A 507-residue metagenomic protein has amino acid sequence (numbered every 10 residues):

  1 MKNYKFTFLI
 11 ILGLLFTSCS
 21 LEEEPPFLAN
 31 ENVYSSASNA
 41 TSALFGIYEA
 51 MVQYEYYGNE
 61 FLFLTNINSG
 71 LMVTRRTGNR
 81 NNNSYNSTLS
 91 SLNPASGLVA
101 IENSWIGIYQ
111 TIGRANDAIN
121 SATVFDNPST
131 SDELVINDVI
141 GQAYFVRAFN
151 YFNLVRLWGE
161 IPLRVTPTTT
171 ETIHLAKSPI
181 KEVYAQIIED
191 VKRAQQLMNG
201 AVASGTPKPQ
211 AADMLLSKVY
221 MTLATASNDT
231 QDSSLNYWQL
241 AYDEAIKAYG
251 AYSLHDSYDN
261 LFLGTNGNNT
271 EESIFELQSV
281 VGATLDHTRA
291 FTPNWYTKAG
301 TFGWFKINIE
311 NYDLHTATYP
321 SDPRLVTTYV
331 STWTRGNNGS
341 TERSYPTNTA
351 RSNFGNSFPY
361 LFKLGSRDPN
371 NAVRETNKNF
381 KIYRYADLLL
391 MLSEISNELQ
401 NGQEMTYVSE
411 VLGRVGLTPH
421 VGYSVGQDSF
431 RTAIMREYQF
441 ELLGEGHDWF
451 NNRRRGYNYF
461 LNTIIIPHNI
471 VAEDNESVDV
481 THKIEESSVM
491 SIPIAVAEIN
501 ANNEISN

Functional and structural regions predicted by a protein language model:
M1-T17: Sec-dependent bacterial lipoprotein signal peptides
G13-S38, I187, S217, S393 (+3 more regions): Bacterial Sec-dependent N-terminal signal peptides
C19-L21, L98, I108-T111, Q186 (+5 more regions): Long, intrinsically disordered, low-complexity segments
C19-N66, N93, G97, F262 (+2 more regions): Membrane-proximal, proline-rich intrinsically disordered regions
N30-Y34, S38, G58-N79, R164-P167 (+5 more regions): Short, surface-exposed recognition loops and adjoining beta-strand edges that mediate ligand/DNA contacts, enriched
T41, F45, E49-E55, N79-W158 (+8 more regions): Conserved, well-structured interaction surfaces
E271, L277-P346: Glycine-rich, aromatic-lined ligand/substrate-binding cores of catalytic and carbohydrate-binding domains
T318-Y385: Flexible, polar/acidic helix-loop-strand segments at domain edges
